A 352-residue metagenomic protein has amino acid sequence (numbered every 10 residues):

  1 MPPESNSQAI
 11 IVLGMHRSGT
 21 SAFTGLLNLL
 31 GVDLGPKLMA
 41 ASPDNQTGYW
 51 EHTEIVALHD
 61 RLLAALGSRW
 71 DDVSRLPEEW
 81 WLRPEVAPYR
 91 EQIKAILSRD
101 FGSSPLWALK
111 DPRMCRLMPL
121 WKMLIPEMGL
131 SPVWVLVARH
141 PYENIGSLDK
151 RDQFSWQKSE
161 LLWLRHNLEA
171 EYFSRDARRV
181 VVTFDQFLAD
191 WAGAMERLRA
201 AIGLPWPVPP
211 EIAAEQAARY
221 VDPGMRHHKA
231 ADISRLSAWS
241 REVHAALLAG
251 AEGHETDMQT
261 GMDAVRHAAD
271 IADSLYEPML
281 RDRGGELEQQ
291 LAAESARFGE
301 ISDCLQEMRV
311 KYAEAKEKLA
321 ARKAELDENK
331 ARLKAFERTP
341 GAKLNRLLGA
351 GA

Functional and structural regions predicted by a protein language model:
M1-Y89: PAPS-dependent sulfotransferase catalytic core
T20, C115-P119, W191: Short, well-ordered alpha-helical microsegments
M39-Q46, L136-G146, R175-A246: The conserved 3'-phosphoadenosine-5'-phosphosulfate
W81, E85-M123: Glycine-rich phosphate-binding loop used to anchor ATP phosphates in small-molecule kinases, encompassing both
I96-P105, E169-V180: A structural motif corresponding to the C-terminal end of an alpha-helix and its immediate exit/capping segment
K110-M114, W121, M128-D149, W163 (+1 more regions): Conserved phosphate-donor/acceptor-positioning beta-strand/loop module used by diverse small-molecule
K150-L162: Lumenal/extracellular "mature" regions of secretory-pathway glycan-modifying transferases
E252-A352: Boundary detector for helix-to-coil junctions that initiate low-complexity/charged tails
